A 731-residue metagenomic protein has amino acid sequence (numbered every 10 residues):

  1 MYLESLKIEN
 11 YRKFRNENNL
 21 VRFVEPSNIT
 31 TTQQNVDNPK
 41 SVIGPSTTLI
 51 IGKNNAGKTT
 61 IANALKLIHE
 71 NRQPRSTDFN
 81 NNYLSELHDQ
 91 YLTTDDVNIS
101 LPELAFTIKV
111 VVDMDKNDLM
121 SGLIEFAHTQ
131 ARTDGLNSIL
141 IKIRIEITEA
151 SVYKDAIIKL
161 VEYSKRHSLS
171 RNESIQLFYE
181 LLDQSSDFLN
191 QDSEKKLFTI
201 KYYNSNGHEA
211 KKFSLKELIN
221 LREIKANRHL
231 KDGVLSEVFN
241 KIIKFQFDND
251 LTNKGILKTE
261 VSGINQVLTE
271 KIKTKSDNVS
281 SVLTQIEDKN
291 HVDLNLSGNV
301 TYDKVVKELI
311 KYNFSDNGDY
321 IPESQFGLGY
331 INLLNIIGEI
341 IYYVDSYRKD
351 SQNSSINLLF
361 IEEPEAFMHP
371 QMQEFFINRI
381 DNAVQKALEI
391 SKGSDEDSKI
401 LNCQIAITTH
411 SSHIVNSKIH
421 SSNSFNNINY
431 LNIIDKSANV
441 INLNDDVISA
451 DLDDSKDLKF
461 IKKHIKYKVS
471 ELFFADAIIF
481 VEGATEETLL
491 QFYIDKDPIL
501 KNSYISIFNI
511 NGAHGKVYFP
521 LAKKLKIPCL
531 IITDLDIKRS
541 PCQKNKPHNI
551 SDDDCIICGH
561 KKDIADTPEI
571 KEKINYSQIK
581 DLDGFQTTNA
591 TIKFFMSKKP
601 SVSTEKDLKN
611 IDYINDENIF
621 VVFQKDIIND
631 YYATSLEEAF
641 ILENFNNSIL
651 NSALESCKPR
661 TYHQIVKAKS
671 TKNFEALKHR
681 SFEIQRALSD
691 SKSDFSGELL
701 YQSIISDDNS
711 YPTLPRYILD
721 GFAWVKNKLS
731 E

Functional and structural regions predicted by a protein language model:
M1-E70, N313-K463, Y467-K468, I705-E731: Switch/communication elements of ASCE P-loop NTPase nucleotide-binding domains
I43-V112, A131-R132: Membrane-embedded alpha-helical bundles of multi-pass transporters/translocases, especially carrier/permease families
N82-S100, D115-F245, T252-T259, L452-K456 (+2 more regions): Glycine-rich phosphate-binding loops of NTPases
Q90-D95, G122-T129, K195-K212, L294-S297 (+7 more regions): Short alpha-helical segments and helix-capping/turn motifs at coil-helix boundaries
P102-F106, L136-I141, E217-L221, S355 (+3 more regions): Short glycine-/polar-rich loops that comprise or flank the Walker A/P-loop and associated switch/sensor motifs
V112-N117, E146-S151, R228-K231, E365 (+6 more regions): Conserved nucleotide-binding/hydrolysis micro-motifs of P-loop NTPases
H128, T133, I461-F480, A484-E731: Acidic, Mg2+-coordinating catalytic modules of nucleic-acid enzymes
L218, R222, A226-I361, N382 (+1 more regions): Extended helical coiled-coil dimerization/tether regions that scaffold and oligomerize large DNA-maintenance assemblies
